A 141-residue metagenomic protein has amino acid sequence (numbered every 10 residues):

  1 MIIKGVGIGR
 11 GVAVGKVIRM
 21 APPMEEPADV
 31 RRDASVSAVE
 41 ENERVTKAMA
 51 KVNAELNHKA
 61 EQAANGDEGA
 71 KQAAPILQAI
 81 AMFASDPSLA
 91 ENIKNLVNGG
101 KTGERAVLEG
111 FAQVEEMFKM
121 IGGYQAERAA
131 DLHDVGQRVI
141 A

Functional and structural regions predicted by a protein language model:
M1-A141: Non-catalytic, soluble scaffold/interaction modules
